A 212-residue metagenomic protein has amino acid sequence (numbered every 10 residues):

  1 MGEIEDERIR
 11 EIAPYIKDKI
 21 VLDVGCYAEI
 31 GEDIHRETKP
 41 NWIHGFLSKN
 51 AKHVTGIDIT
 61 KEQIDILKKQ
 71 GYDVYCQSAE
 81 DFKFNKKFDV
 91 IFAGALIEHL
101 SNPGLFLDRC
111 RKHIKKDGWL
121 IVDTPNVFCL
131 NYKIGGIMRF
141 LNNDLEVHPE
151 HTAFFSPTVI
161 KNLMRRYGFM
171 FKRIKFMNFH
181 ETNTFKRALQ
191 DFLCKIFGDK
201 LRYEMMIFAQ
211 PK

Functional and structural regions predicted by a protein language model:
M1-V90, G104, F176, T184-R187 (+2 more regions): Conserved N-terminal segment of class I S-adenosyl-L-methionine
D33, H53, L96, L100 (+1 more regions): A generic secondary-structure micro-motif detector that highlights 1-2 residue hydrophobic/ambivalent hotspots embedded
I57-D58, G94, I114: Short His-Asn-centered micro-motif
Q63-I66, H99, D123: Phosphate- and divalent-cation-binding pockets in alpha/beta enzyme and binding domains that engage nucleotide-derived
E80, I97, F128: Nucleotide phosphate-binding site architecture
V90-L96, V122: A short beta-strand submotif of the Rossmann-like class I SAM-dependent methyltransferase core that lines
S101-H113, W119-K212: S-adenosyl-L-methionine-dependent methyltransferase catalytic module, highlighting the catalytic core
